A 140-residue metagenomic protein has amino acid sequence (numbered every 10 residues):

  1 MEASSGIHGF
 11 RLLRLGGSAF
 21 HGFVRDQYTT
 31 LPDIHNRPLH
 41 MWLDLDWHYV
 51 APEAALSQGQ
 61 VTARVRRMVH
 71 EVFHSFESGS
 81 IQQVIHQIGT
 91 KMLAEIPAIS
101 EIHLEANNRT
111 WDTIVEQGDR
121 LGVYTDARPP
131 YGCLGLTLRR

Functional and structural regions predicted by a protein language model:
M1-R140: N-terminal intrinsically disordered, cationic/polar leader segments that include organellar targeting peptides
